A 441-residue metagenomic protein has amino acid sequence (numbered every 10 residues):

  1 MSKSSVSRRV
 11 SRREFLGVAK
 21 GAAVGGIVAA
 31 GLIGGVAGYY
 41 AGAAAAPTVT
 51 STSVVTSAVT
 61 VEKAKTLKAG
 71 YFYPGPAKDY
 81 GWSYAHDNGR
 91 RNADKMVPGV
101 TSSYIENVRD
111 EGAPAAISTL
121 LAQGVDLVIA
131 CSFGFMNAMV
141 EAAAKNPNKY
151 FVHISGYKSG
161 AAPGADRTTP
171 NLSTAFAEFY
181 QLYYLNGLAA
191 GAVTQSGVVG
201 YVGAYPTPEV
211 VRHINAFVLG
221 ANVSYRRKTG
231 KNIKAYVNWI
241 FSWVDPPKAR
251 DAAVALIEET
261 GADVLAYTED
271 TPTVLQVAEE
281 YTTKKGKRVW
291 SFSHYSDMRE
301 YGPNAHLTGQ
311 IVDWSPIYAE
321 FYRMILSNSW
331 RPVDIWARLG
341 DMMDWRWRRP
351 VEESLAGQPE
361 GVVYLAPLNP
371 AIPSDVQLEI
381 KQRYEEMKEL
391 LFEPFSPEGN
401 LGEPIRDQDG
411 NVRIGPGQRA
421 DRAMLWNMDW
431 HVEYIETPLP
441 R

Functional and structural regions predicted by a protein language model:
M1-E14, V18, G25-I33: N-terminal secretory signal peptides
M1-V6, V10, T50-T52, T56 (+1 more regions): Intrinsically disordered, low-complexity segments enriched in Ser/Pro/Gly/Ala and basic residues
R12, G21, G25, A29-A30 (+4 more regions): Intrinsically disordered, low-complexity, compositionally biased regions/tails
A30-K65: C-terminal segment of N-terminal export signals and the immediately downstream linker at the start of the mature
T60-R441: A residue-level marker of the well-folded mature domains of exported/periplasmic proteins
